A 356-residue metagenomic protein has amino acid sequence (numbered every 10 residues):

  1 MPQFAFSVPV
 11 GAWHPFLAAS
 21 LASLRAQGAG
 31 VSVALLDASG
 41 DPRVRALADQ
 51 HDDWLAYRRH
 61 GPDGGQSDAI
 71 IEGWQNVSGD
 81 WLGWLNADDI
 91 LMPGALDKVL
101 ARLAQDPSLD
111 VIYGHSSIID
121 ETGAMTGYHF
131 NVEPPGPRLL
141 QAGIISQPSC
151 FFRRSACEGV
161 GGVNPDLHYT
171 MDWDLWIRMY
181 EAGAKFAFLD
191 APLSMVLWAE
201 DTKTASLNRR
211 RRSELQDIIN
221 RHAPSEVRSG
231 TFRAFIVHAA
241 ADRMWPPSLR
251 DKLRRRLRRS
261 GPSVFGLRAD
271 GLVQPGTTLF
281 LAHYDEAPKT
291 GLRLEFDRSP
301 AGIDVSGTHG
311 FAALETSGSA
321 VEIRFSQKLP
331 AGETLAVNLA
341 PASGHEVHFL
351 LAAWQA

Functional and structural regions predicted by a protein language model:
M1-S23: N-proximal low-complexity "stem/linker" segments adjacent to membrane-targeting elements
A22-V31: Short, acidic, metal-binding catalytic loop of nucleotide-sugar glycosyltransferases
L36-R45: A conserved acidic beta->alpha catalytic loop
H60-V77: Glycine-rich, basic loop-to-helix element that forms the pyrophosphate-binding segment of sugar-nucleotide handling
L82: Short aromatic/hydrophobic "clamp" motif used to bind/position activated sugar donors
G94-T126: Conserved donor NDP-sugar-binding/catalytic core segment of glycosyltransferases
A156-G161, D166-L197: A short, conserved alpha-helix in the catalytic core of glycosyltransferases
P192, V196-A199, T204-G230: Catalytic core of nucleotide-sugar-dependent glycosyltransferases
